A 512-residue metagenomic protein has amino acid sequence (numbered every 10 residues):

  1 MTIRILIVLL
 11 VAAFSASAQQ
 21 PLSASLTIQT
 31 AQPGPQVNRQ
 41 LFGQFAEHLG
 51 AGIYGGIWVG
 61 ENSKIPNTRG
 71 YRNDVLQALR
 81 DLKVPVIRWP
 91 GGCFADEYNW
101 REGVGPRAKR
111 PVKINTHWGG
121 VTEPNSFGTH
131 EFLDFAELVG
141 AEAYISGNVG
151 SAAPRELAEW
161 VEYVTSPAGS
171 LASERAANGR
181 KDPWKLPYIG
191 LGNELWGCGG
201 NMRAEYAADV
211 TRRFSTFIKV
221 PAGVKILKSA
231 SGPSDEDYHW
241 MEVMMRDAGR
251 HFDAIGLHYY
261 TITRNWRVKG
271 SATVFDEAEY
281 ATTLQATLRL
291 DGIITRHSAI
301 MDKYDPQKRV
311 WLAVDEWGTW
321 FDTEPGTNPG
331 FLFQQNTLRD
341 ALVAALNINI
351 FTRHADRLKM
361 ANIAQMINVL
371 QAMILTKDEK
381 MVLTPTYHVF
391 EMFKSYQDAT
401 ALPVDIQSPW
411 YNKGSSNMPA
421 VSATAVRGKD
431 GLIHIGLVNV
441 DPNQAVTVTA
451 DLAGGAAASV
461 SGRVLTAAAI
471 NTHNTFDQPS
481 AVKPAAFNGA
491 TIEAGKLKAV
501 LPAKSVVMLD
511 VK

Functional and structural regions predicted by a protein language model:
I5-A13: Sec-dependent N-terminal signal peptides
A18-A254, T287-T323, T327-K512: Non-catalytic accessory regions flanking glycosidase/transglycosidase catalytic cores in CAZymes
L257: Histidine-centered catalytic micro-motifs
Y260-A281, T327: Active-site His/acidic residue clusters
L284: Gly/Pro-rich active-site loop or hairpin
